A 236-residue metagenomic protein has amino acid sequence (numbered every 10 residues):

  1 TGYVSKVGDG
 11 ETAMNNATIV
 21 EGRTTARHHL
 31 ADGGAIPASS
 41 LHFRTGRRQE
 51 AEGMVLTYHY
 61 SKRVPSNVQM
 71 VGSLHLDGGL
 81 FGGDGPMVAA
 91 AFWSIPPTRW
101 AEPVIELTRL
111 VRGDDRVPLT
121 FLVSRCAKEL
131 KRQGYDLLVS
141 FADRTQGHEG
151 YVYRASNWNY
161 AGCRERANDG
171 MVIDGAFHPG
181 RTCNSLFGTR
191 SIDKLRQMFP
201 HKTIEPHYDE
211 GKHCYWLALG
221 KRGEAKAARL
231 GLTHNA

Functional and structural regions predicted by a protein language model:
T1-I19: Replication-associated primase and helicase/ATPase modules
R23-P65: Short amphipathic alpha-helix that is part of the acyltransferase structural core
H42-T45, W93-K202: Acyl-donor binding region in acyl/amide transferases
H59-S61, M198-E205: Short, P/G- and charge-enriched loop/turn segments at secondary-structure junctions
R63-G78: A short helix-loop-beta-strand connector motif used in the catalytic cores of GNAT acetyltransferases and, in some
Q69, E210-Y215: Short hydrophobic/aromatic beta-strand or adjacent loop that forms the aromatic wall/cage of a ligand/substrate-binding
S73, L80-P97, E106: Conserved beta-strand in the GNAT
A228-A236: Short, cationic low-complexity segments
